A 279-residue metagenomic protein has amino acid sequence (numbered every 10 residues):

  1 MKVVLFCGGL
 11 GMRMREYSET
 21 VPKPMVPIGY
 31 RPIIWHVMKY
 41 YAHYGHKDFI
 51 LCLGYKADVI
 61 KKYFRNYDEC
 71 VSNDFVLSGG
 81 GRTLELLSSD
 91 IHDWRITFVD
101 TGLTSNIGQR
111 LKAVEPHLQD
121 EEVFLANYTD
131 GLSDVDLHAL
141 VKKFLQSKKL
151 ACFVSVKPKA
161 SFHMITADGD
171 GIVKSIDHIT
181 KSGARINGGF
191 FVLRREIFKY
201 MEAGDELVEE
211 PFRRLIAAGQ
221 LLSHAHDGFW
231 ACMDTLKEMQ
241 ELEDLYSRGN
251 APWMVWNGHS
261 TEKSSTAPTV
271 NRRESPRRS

Functional and structural regions predicted by a protein language model:
M1-K62, N66-Y67, F98, S279: N-terminal glycine-rich phosphate-binding loop and ensuing alpha1 helix
V3-L5, L51, A126, A151-V154 (+1 more regions): Structural beta-sheet core signal
M25, M164-A167, S223: A structural signal for short hydrophobic beta-strand segments in well-ordered beta-sheet cores
H36, R110-A113, P211: Well-ordered alpha-helical segments embedded in enzymatic catalytic cores
V59-D168: Conserved beta-loop-beta/alpha segment of the NTase-like Rossmann-fold superfamily that binds/positions NTPs
E122-L125, T129-S133, L137-L145, K157-A160 (+1 more regions): Catalytic-core segments of class I nucleotidyltransferases/pyrophosphorylases that form NMP-activated intermediates
T269-S279: Short, intrinsically disordered terminal tails adjacent to the first/last structured region
